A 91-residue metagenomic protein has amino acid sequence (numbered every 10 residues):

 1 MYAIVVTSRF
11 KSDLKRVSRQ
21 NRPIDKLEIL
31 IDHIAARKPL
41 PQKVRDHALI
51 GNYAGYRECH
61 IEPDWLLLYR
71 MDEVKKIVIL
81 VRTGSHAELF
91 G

Functional and structural regions predicted by a protein language model:
M1-P63, M71-V78, A87-G91: Basic, Lys/Arg-enriched alpha-helical interface segments
G84: Residues forming the ATP-binding cleft of Hanks-type serine/threonine protein kinase domains
